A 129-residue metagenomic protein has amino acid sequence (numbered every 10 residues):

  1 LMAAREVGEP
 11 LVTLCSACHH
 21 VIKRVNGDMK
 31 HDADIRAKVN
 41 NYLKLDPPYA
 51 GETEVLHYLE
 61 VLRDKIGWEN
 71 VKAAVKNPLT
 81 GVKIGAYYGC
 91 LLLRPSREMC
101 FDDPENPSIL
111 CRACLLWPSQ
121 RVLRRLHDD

Functional and structural regions predicted by a protein language model:
L1-D129: Iron-sulfur cluster-binding electron-transfer modules in prokaryotic oxidoreductases
